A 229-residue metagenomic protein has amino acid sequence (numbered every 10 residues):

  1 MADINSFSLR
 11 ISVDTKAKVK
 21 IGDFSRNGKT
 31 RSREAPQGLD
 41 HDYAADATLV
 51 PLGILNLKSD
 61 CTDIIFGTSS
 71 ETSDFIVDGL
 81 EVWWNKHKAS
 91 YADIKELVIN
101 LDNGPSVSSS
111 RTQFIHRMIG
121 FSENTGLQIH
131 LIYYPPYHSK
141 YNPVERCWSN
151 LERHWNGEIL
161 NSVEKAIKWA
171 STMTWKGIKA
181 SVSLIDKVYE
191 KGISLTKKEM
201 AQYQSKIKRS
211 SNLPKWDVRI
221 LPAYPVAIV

Functional and structural regions predicted by a protein language model:
M1-A35: Charge-mixed, compositionally biased segments that are often intrinsically disordered regulatory tracts
S8, A92-E96, Q128: A general structural motif
I11-S12, E96-N103, L131-P136, W169: Extended hydrophobic secondary-structure segments that form protein cores and membrane-embedded regions
P36-N100, P105: Electropositive, glycine- and tryptophan-enriched low-complexity nucleic-acid-binding patches
A89, G157-V229: C-terminal accessory extensions appended to soluble enzyme cores
L101-F114, P135-Y141: Acidic, metal-coordinating catalytic cores used for nucleic-acid/nucleotide bond scission and strand-transfer chemistry
F114-H130: Two-metal-ion acidic nuclease core segments, chiefly of the RNase H-like superfamily
L131-R153: RNase H-like two-metal-ion nuclease catalytic core shared by retroviral integrases and related mobile-element nucleases
